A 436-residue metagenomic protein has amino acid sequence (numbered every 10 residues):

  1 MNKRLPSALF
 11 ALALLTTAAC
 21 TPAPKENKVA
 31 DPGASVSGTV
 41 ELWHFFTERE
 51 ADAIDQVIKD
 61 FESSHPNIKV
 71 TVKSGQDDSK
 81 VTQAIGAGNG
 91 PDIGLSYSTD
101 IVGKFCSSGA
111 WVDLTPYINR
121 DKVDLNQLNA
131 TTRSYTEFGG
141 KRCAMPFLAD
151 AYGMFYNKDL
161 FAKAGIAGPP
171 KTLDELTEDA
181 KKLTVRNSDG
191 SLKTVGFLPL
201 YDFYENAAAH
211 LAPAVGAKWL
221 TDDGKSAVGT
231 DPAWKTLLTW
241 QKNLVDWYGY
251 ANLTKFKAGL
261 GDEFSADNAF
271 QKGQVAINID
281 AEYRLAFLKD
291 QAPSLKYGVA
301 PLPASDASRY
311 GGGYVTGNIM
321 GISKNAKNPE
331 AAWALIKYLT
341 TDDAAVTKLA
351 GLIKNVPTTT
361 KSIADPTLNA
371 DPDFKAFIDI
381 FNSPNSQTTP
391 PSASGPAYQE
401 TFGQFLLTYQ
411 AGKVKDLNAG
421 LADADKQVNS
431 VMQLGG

Functional and structural regions predicted by a protein language model:
K59-Q127, A162-K171, N268-A269, I277 (+3 more regions): Extracytoplasmic "Venus flytrap"/periplasmic binding protein-like
T99-A151, K193, A212, T367: Hinge/lid segment of periplasmic solute-binding proteins
T115-L128, N187-D189, K193-Y201, A217-L237 (+4 more regions): Short, solvent-exposed loop/beta-turn-alpha elements that line the ligand-binding surface or hinge of extracytoplasmic
T131, A350-A397: Long, aromatic- and glycine/proline-rich binding clefts that accommodate carbohydrate-like moieties
G139-F147, Y152, T177-V228, A233-K235 (+1 more regions): Extracytoplasmic/periplasmic solute-binding protein
A164, D246-W247, A251, K289-I353: Extracytoplasmic/periplasmic substrate-recognition and gating elements
A180-K181, K225-A258: Glycine-centered hinge/linker elements that transmit conformational signals in sensory and ligand-binding systems
K375-K426: C-terminal capping/gating helix-and-loop segments adjacent to ligand/active sites or protein-protein/ligand interfaces
